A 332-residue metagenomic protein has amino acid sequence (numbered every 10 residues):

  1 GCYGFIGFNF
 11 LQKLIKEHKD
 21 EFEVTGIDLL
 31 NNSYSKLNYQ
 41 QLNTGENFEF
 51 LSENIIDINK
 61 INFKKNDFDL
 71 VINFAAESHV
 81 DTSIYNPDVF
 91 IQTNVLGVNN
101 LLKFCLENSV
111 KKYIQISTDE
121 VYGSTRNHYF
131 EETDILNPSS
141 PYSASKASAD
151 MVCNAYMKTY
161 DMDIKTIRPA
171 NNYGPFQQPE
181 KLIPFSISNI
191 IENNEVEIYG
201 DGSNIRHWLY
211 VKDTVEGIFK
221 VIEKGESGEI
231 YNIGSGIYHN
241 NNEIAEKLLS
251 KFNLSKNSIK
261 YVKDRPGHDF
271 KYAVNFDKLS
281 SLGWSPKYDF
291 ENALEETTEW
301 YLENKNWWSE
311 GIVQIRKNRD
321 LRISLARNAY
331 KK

Functional and structural regions predicted by a protein language model:
G1-N172, E296, N304-W307, V313 (+1 more regions): N-terminal Rossmann-like NAD(P)+-binding domain of SDR-like oxidoreductases, especially those catalyzing
F5, S78, Q177, H239-N240 (+1 more regions): Short alpha-helical
N9-K13, L30, E53-N54, I190-K332: C-terminal substrate-binding subdomain of Rossmann-fold SDR/epimerase-dehydratase oxidoreductases
K36-L37, I84, P179-E180, W208 (+2 more regions): Conserved strand-to-helix beginnings and helix N-cap segments that scaffold or border functional pockets
N59, D81, D88, N99 (+8 more regions): Residues in well-ordered alpha-helical elements
H128, P179-I187, K263: A glycine/serine/threonine-rich, flexible loop-to-helix segment that serves as the NAD(P) cofactor-binding "lid"
P138-S145, P169, P175, P179-I183 (+1 more regions): The catalytic Tyr-centered alpha-helix of NAD(P)H-dependent dehydrogenases
S148, V152, Y156, S186 (+2 more regions): Hydrophobic alpha-helix immediately C-terminal to the catalytic Tyr-X-X-X-Lys motif of short-chain
